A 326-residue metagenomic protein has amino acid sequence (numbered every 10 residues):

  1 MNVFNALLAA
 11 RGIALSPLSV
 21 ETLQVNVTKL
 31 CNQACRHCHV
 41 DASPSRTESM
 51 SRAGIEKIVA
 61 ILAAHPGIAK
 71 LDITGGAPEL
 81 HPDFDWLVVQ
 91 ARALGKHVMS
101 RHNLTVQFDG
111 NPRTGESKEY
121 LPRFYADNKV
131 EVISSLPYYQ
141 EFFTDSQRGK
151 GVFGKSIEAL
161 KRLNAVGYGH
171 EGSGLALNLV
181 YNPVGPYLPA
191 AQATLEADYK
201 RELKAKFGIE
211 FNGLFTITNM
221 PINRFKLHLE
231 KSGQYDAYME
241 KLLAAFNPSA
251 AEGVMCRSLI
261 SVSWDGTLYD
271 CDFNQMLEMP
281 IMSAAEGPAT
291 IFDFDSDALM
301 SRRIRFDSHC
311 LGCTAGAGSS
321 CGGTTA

Functional and structural regions predicted by a protein language model:
M1-G75, E79-K96: Conserved alpha-helical substructure of the radical SAM core
R11-A14, L121, A245-S249, A298-S301: Short, P/G- and charge-enriched loop/turn segments at secondary-structure junctions
T22, A42-R52, G67-H81, R92-R162 (+1 more regions): Core AdoMet radical
L23, C256-S258: Short loop/turn microsegments at loop-to-beta-strand junctions
A34, G67, N128-K129, S173-A176 (+2 more regions): Short loop/turn motifs at secondary-structure junctions
Q140-C256: Radical SAM enzyme [4Fe-4S]-AdoMet core and its adjacent flexible, acidic and glycine-rich loops/tails across
V262-S263: Short, acidic, Ser/Thr-enriched surface-loop or helix-capping motifs
T267-A326: Flexible mid-to-C-terminal extensions adjoining Fe-S/redox cofactors in radical SAM and related proteins
